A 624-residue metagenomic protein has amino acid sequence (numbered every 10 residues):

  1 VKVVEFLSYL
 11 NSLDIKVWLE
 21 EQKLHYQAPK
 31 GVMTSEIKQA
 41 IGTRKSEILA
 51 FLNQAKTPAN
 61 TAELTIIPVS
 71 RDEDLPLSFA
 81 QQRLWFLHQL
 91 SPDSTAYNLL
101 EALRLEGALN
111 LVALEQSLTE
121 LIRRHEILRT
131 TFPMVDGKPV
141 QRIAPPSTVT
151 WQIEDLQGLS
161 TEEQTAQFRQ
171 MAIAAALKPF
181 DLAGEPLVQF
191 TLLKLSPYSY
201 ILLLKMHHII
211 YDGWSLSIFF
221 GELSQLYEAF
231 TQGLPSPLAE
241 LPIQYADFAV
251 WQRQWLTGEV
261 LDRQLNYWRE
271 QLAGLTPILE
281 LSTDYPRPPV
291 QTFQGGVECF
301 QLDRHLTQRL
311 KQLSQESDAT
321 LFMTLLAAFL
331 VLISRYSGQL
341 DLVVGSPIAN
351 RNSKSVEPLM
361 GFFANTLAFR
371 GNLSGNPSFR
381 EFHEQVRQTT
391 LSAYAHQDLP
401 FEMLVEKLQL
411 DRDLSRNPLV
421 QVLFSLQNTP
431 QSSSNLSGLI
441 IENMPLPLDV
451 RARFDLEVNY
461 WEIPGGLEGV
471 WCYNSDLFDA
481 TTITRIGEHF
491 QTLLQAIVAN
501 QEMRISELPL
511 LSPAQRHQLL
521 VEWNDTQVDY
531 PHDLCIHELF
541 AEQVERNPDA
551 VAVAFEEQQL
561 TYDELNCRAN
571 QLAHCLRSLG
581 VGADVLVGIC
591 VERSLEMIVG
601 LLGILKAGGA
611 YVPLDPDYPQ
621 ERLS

Functional and structural regions predicted by a protein language model:
V1-Q244, L265, E270, T283 (+9 more regions): Carrier-protein-dependent adenylate-forming modules in NRPS/ANL systems
R71, S91-N98, E115, E126-I127 (+13 more regions): His-Asp-centered acyl/peptidyl-transfer active-site segments
G137-P139, T191-L193, S282-P289, I348-N350 (+1 more regions): Short, solvent-exposed loop/turn elements at beta->coil junctions and helix N-caps that rim active or binding pockets
G274, L281, V344-N350, L614: RNase H-like polynucleotidyl transferase catalytic core
Y285-Q294, N376: Membrane-interface amphipathic/re-entrant loop segments adjacent to transmembrane helices in multi-pass membrane
Q294-T307: DNA breakage-rejoining catalytic core of tyrosine-based enzymes
